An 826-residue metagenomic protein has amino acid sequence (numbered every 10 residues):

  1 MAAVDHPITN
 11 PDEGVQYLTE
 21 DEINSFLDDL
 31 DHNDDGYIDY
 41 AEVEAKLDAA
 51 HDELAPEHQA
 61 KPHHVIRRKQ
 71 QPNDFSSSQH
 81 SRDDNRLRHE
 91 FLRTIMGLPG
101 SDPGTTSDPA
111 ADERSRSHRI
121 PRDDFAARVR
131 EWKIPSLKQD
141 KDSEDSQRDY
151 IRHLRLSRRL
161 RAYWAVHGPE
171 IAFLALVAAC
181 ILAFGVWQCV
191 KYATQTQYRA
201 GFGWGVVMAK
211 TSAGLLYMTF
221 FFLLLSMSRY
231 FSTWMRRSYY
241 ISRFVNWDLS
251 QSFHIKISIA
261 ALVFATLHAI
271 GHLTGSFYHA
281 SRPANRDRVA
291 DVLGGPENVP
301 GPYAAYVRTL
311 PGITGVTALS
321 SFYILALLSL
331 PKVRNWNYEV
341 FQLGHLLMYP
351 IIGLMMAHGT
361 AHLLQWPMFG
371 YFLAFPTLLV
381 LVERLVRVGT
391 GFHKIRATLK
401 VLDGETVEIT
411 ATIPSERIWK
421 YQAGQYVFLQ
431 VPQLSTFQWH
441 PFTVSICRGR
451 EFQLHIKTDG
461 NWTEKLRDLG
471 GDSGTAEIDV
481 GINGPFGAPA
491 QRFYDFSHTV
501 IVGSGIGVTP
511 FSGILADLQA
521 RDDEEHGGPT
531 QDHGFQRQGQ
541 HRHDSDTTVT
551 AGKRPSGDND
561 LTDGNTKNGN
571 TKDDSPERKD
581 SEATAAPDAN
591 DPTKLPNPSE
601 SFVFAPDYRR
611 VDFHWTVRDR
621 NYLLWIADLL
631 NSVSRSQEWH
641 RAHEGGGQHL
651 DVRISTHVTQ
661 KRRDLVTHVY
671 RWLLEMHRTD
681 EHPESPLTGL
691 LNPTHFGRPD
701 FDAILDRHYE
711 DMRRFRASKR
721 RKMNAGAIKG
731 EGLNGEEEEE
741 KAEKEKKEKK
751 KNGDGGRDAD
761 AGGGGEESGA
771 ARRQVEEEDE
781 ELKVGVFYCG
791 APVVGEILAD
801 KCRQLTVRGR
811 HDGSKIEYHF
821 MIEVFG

Functional and structural regions predicted by a protein language model:
A2-P11, F26, I38-R82, I120-P135: Amphipathic regulatory helices of Ca2+-sensor modules
N33-D35, S117: Acidic carboxylate motifs that coordinate Ca2+ or other divalent cations, activating on Asp/Glu
L47-E53, E90-G104, D108-E170: EF-hand and EF-hand-like Ca2+-sensor regions
H153-G389: Membrane-embedded alpha-helical bundles of multi-pass integral membrane proteins
Q251-G275, S504-T530, F535, S601-H614 (+1 more regions): Classical protein tyrosine phosphatase
G301-A304, L347-M356, P376-L429, S435-T436 (+1 more regions): Membrane-proximal cytosolic interface modules of multi-pass membrane proteins
T406-G503, T509-D522, H526-G528, A589 (+6 more regions): FAD-binding FR-type
L454, D459-T463, D468-G470, T475 (+2 more regions): Reductase modules of NAD(P)H-dependent flavoproteins
